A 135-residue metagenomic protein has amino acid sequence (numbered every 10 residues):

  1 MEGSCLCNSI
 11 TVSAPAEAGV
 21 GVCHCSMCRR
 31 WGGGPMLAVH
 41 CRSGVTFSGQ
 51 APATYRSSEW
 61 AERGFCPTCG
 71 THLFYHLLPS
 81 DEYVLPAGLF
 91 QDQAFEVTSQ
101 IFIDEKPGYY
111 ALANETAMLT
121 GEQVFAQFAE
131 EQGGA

Functional and structural regions predicted by a protein language model:
M1-S4, S9-A135: A short Gly-Trp-Pro
